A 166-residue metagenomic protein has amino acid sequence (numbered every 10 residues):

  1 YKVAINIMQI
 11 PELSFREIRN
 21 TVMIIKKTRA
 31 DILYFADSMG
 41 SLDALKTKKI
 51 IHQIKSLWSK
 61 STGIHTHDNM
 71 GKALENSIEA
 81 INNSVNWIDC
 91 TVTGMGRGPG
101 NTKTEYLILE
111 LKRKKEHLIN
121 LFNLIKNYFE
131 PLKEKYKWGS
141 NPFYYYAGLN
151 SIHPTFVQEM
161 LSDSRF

Functional and structural regions predicted by a protein language model:
Y1-F166: Catalytic cores and adjacent flexible loops of soluble metabolic enzymes that perform enolate/carbanion chemistry on
